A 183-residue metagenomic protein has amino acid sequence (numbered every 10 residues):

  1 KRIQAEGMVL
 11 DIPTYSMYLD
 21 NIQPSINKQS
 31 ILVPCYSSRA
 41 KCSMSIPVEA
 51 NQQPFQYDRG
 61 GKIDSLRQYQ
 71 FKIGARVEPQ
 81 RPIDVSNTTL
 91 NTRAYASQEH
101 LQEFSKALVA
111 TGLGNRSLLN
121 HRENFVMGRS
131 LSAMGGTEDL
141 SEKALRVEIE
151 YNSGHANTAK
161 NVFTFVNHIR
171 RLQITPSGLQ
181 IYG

Functional and structural regions predicted by a protein language model:
K1-G183: Flexible assembly/topogenesis modules
